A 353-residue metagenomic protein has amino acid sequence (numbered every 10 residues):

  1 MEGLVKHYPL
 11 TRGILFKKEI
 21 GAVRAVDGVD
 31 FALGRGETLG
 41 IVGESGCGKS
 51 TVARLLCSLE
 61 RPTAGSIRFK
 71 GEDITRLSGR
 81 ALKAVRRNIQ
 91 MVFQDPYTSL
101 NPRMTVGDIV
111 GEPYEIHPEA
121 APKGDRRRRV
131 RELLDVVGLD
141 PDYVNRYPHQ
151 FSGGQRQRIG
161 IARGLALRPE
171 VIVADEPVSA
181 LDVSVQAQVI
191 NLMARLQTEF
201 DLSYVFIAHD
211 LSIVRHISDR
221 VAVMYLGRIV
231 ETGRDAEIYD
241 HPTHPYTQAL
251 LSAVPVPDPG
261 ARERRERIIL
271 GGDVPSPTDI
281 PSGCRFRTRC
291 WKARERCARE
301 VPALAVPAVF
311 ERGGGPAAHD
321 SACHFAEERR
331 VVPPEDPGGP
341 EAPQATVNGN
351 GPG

Functional and structural regions predicted by a protein language model:
L10-K17, A22, R234-V347: Short catalytic/signature loops enriched in Gly
L15-E19, I74-Q90, I116, K123-G124 (+2 more regions): ABC ATPase NBD coupling module
C57: Helix-to-loop junction immediately C-terminal to a conserved catalytic motif
G65-D73: Conserved ABC transporter NBD signature motif
E72-D73, G124-D142, L251-S252: Conserved ABC ATPase "signature" region
A166-E170: A short, proline-enriched helix->beta-strand linker immediately N-terminal to the Walker B motif in ABC-type P-loop
V173, P177-L181, V185-E263: P-loop NTP-binding/switch modules centered on Walker-like glycine-rich loops
